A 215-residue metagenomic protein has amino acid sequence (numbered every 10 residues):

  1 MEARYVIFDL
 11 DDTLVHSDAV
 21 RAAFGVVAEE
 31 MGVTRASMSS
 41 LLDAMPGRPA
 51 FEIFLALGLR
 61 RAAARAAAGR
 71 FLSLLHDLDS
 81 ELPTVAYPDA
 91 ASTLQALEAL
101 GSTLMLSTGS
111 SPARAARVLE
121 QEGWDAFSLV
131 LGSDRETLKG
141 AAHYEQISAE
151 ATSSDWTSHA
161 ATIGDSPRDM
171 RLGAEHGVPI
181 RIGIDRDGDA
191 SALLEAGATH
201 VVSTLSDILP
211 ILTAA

Functional and structural regions predicted by a protein language model:
M1, A99-S102, E150-S158, A215: Glycine-rich phosphate-binding loop signature in dinucleotide/nucleotide-binding domains
M1-L41: Active-site neighborhood of HAD-like aspartate-dependent phosphohydrolases
Y5, G140-M170: Conserved Lys-Pro-Asp/Glu-containing loop-to-beta segment of HAD-superfamily phosphomonoesterases, centered on
F24-E30, R48-A62, V118, I147: Helix-loop "lid/cap" segments that line or gate small-molecule binding pockets
M38-D43, W124-K139: A short, structured active-site edge motif that brings together acidic residues
H76-L106, P112-A116, A141-A142: Short, acidic loop-to-helix structural element flanking the phosphoryl-transfer center in phosphate-processing enzymes
L131, H200-D207: Short acidic-hydrophobic, aromatic-tinged amphipathic segments that line or gate anion-handling sites
H159-V202: Acidic, Mg2+-coordinating phosphoryl-transfer loop and its flanking beta/alpha structural elements, shared across
